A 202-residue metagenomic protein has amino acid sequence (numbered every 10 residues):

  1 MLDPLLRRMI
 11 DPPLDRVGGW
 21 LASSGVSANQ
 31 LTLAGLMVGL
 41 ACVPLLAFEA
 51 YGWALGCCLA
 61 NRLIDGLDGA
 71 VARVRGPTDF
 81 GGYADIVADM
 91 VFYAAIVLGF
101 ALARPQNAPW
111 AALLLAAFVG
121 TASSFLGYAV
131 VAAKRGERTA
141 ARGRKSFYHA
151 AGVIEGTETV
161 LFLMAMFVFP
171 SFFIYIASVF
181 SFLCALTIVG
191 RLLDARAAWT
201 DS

Functional and structural regions predicted by a protein language model:
M1-G18, V87-S202: A feature for the membrane-embedded catalytic helix bundles of lipid/isoprenoid biosynthetic enzymes
P12-D15, A28-L33: Hydrophobic transmembrane alpha-helices
P13-A22, A47-F48, V71-D79, R138-K145: Short juxtamembrane and helix-loop transition motifs at transmembrane-helix boundaries in membrane proteins
G18-A28, D79-G81, H149-A150, E155: Membrane interfacial helix-start motif at the N-side
S23-S27, R73, S171: Membrane-interface junctions
T32-F80, A116, F172-A185: Membrane-embedded alpha-helical segments that form the functional core of polytopic membrane enzymes, especially those
L59-A108: Hydrophobic, well-structured mid-protein blocks that either form specific transmembrane helices
